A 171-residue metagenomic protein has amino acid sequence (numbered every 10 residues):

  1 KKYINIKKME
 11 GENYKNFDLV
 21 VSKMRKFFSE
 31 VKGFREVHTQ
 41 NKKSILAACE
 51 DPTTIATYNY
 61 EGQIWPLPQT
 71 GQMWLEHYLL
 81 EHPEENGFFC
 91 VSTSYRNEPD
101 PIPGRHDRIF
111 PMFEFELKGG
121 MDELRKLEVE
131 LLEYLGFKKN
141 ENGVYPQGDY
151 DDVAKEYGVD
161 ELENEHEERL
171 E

Functional and structural regions predicted by a protein language model:
K1-K118: Class II aminoacyl-tRNA synthetase-like tRNA-binding/catalytic domains
N41, L127-E171: Metal-assisted phosphate- and nucleotidyl-transfer catalytic regions
M121-K126: Short, conserved charged micro-motifs
